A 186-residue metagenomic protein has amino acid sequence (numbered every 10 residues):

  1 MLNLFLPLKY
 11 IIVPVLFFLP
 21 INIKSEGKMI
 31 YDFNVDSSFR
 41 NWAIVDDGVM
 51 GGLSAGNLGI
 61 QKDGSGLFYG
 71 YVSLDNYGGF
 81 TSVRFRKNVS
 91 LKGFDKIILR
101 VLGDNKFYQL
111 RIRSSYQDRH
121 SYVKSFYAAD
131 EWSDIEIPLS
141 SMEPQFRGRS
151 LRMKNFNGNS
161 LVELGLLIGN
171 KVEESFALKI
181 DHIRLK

Functional and structural regions predicted by a protein language model:
M1-I12: Bacterial N-terminal signal peptides that target proteins for export
L2, N22-K186: Beta-rich carbohydrate-recognition modules and glycan-binding surfaces
V13-P14, F39: N-terminal processing/targeting junctions
P14-N22: Hydrophobic h-region of N-terminal signal peptides that target proteins for export in Gram-negative bacteria
